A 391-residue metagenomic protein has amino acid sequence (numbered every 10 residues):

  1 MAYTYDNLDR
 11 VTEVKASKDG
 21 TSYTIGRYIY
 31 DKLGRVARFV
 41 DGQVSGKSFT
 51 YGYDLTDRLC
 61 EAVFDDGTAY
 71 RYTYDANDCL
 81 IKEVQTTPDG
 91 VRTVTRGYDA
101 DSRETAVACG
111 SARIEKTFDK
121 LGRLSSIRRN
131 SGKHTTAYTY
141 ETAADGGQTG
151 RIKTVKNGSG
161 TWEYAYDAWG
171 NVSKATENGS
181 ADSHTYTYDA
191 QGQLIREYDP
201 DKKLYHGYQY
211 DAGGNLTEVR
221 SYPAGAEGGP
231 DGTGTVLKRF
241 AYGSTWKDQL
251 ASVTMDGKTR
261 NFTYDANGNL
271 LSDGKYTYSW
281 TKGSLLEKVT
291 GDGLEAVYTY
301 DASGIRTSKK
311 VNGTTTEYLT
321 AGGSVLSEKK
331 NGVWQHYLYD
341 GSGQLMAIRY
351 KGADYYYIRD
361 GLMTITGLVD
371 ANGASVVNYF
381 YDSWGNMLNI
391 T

Functional and structural regions predicted by a protein language model:
M1-Y3, E13-G20, G26, R38-S45 (+17 more regions): Beta-turn initiation residues at beta-strand->coil junctions
Y3, Y28, Y51, Y72 (+16 more regions): A residue-level detector for well-ordered beta-strand positions
T4-E13, I29-R38, T50-L55, E61 (+6 more regions): Tandem repeat domain/solenoid detector
R10, R35, R58, C79 (+13 more regions): Conserved Rossmann-like nucleotide-cofactor binding loop
Y138-D145, W162, K174, D231 (+3 more regions): A motif-centric feature for acidic-aromatic and gly/ser/thr-rich catalytic loops and repeats
G146-R151, K238, Y242-T259: Extended, small-residue-rich solenoid/repeat segments and analogous flexible loops that form exposed scaffolds
N178-I195, T263-T299: Surface-exposed extracellular loop regions of Gram-negative outer-membrane beta-barrel proteins
Y208-E218, Y222-F240, L362: A surface-exposed, glycine/aromatic-enriched loop/edge motif typical of exported proteins
